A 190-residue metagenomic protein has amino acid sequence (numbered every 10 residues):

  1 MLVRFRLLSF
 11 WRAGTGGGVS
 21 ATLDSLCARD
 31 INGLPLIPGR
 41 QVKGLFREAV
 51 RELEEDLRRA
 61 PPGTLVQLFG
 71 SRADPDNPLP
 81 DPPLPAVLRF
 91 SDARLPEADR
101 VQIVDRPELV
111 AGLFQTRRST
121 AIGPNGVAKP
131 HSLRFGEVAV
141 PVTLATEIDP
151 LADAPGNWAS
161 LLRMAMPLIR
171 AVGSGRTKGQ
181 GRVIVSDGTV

Functional and structural regions predicted by a protein language model:
M1-V190: Small/polar/charged residue-enriched interaction surfaces, especially the RNA/DNA-contacting tracks of RNP/CRISPR
